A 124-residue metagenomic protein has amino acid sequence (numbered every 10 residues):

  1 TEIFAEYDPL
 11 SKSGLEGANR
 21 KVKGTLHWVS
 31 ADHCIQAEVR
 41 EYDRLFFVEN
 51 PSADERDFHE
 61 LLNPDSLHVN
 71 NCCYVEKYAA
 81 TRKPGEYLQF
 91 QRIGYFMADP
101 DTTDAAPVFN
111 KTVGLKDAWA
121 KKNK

Functional and structural regions predicted by a protein language model:
T1-K124: Basic, alpha-helical terminal appendages of large translation-related enzymes
